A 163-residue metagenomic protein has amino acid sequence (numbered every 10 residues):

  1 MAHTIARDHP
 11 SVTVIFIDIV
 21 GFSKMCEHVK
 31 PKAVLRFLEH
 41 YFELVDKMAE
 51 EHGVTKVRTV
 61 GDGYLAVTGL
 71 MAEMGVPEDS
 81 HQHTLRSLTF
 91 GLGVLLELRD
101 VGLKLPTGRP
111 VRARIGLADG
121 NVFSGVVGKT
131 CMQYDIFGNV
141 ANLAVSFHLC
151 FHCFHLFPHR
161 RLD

Functional and structural regions predicted by a protein language model:
H3-T4, S11-V12, F16-I17, M48-R86 (+2 more regions): Catalytic core of nucleotidyl cyclases, primarily class III adenylyl/guanylyl cyclases
P10, S23-D46, V57-R58: Conserved long alpha-helical elements within nucleotide-processing catalytic cores of c-di-GMP signaling and class III
V20: Adenine-nucleotide cofactor-binding loop residues
S23, L96, V145: A cross-family signal for key residues in well-ordered alpha-helices that form functional helical elements
V34-F37, Y41, S87-F90, V94 (+1 more regions): Hydrophobic alpha-helical membrane-association signature
F42, D46, L92-R99, H148: Structural signal for well-ordered, non-membrane alpha-helices
C150-C153: Cysteine-centered motifs
